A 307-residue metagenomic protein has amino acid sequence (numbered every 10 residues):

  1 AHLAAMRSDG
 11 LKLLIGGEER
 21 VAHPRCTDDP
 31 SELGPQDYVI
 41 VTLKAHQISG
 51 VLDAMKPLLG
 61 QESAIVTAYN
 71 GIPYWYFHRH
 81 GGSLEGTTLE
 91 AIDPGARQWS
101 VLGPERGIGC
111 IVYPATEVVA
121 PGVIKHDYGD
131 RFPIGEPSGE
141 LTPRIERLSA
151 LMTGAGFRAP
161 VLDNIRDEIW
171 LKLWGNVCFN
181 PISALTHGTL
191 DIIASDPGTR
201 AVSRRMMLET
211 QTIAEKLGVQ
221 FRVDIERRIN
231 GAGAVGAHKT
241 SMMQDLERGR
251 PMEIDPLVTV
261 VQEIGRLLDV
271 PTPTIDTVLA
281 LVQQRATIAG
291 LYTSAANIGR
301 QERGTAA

Functional and structural regions predicted by a protein language model:
H2-R20: Glycine-rich phosphate-binding loop and adjoining beta1-alpha1-beta2 segment of Rossmann-like nucleotide-binding folds
A5, L58, W99-K172, C178 (+1 more regions): Internal alpha-helical scaffold of NAD(P)-dependent oxidoreductase catalytic cores
A5-R7, R25, V119, L171 (+3 more regions): Short Asp/Glu-rich motifs
K12-I15, G82-E85, I124-D127, C178-F179 (+1 more regions): Short, hinge-like loop/turn segments at secondary-structure boundaries
R20-V119: Rossmann-like NAD(P)(H) cofactor-binding subdomain of soluble oxidoreductases
C26, L59, P73-E85, I124-E136 (+2 more regions): Helix-loop-beta segment of a Rossmann-like dinucleotide-binding subdomain
I192, R200-A307: NAD(P)-dependent Rossmann-like dehydrogenase/reductase catalytic/cofactor-binding core
